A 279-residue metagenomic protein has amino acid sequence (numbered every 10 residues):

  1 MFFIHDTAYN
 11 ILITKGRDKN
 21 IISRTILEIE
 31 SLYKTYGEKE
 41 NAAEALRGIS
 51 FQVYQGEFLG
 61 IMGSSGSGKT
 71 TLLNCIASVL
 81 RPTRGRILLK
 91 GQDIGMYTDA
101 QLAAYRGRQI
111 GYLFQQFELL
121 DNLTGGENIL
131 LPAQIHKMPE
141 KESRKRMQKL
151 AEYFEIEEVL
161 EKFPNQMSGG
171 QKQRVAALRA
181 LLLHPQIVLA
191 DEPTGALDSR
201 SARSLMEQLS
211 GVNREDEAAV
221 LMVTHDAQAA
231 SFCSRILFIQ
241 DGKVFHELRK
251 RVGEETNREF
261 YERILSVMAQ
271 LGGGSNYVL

Functional and structural regions predicted by a protein language model:
M62-S64: The feature captures the beta-strand-to-loop junction immediately N-terminal to the Walker
A77: Helix-to-loop junction immediately C-terminal to a conserved catalytic motif
D93, L130, Q134, K141-E158: Conserved ABC ATPase "signature" region
L123-L131: Short coil-to-helix segment of the ABC ATPase nucleotide-binding domain corresponding to the Q-loop/switch region
I156, L160, A180-L181: ABC ATPase C-loop
F163-M167, Q171-Q173: Conserved ABC ATPase signature
L182-Q186: A short, proline-enriched helix->beta-strand linker immediately N-terminal to the Walker B motif in ABC-type P-loop
V188-D191: Catalytic Walker B motif of ABC-type/P-loop ATPase nucleotide-binding domains
